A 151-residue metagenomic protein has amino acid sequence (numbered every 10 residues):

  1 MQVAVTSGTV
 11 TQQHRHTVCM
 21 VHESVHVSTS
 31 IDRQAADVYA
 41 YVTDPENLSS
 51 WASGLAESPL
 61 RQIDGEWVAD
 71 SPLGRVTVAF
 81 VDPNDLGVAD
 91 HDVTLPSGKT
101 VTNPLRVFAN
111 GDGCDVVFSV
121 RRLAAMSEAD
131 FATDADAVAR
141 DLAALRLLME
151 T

Functional and structural regions predicted by a protein language model:
M1-S7: Extreme N-terminal basic, low-complexity initiation segments that serve as generic localization/processing leaders
G8-R61: Hydrophobic ligand-binding cavity/cleft-lining segments
S24-H26, G74-T77, K99-P104: Short, surface-exposed coil-to-beta transition loops
D32-A35, V81-D85, V107-D115: A short, structured loop/turn motif at beta-sheet edges
V38-V42, L48, W67, F80 (+3 more regions): Hydrophobic pocket/interface hotspot
R61-V68, N84-D92: Short, hydrophobic/aromatic-rich segments at coil-to-beta transitions
P72-V76, D82-V88, P96-G98: Short, charged/polar surface micro-motifs in flexible loops or helix N-caps
D92-T151: Beta-strand/loop substructures that line and gate deep hydrophobic ligand-binding cavities in soluble
